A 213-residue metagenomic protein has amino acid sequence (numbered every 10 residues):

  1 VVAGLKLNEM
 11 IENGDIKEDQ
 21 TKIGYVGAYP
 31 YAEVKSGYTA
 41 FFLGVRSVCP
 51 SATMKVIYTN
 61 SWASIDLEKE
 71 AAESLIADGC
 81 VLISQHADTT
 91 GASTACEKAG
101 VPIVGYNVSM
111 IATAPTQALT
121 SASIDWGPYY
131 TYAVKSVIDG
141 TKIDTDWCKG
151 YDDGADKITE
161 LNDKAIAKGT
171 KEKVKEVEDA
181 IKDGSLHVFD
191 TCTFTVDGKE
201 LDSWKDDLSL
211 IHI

Functional and structural regions predicted by a protein language model:
V1-A52, V56, D146-I166: An alpha-beta-alpha
D19-K22, C49-K55, A77-V81, A99-P102 (+1 more regions): Loop/turn elements at helix/coil->beta-strand transitions in domains of secreted/extracellular proteins
K55-L67: Short beta->alpha junction loops
I65-G79: Short, well-structured alpha-helical segments in soluble
D78-T89, V104-Y106: Periplasmic-binding protein-like
K98-K168: Extracellular/periplasmic periplasmic-binding protein-like sensory domains
Y151-D197, L201-D207: Extracellular low-complexity, Gly/Ser/Thr-rich intrinsically disordered linkers and protease-sensitive activation/hinge
I211-I213: Conserved small/polar residues in nucleotide/adenosyl-binding loops
